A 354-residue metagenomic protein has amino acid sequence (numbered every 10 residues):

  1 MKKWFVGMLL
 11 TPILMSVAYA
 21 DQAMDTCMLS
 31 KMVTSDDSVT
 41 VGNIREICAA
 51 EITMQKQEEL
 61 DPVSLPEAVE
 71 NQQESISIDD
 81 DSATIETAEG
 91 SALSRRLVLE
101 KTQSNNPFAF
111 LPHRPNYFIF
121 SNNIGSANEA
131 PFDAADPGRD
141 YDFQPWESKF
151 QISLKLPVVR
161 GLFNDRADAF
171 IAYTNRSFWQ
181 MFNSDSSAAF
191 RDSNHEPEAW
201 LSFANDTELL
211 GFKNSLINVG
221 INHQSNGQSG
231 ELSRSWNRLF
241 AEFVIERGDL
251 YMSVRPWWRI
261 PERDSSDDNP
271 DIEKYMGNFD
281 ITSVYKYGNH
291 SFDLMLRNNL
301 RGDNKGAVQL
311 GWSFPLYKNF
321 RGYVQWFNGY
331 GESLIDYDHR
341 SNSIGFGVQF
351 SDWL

Functional and structural regions predicted by a protein language model:
M1-W4: Positively charged n-region of N-terminal signal peptides that target proteins for export
G7-M15: Bacterial N-terminal signal peptides
V17-A20: Boundary at the C-terminal end of the N-terminal hydrophobic targeting segment
T34-G42: Charged, low-complexity interaction regions
I44-S186, S193-P197: Outer-membrane beta-barrel initiation region
G125-P145, V159-Y285, L296, D303 (+1 more regions): Outer-membrane pore/translocation modules
F279-S333, D352: Long, repeat-rich segments with strong aromatic
V324, R340-L354: Outer-membrane beta-barrel "beta-signal"
